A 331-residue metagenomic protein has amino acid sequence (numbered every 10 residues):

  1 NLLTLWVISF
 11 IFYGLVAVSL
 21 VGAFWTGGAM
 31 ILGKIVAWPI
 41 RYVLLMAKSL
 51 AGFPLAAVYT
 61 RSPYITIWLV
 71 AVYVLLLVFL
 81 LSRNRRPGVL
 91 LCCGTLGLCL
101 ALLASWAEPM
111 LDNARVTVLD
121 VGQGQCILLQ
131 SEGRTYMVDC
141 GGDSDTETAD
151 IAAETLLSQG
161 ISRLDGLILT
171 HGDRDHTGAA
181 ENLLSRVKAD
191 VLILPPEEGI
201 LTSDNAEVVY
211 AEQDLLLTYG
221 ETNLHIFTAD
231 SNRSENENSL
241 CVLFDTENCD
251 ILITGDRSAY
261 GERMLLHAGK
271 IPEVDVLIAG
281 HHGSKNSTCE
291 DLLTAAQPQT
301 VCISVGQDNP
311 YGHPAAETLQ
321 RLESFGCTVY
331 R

Functional and structural regions predicted by a protein language model:
F12, L20-R331: Non-globular, low-confidence helical/coil segments that flank catalytic cores
